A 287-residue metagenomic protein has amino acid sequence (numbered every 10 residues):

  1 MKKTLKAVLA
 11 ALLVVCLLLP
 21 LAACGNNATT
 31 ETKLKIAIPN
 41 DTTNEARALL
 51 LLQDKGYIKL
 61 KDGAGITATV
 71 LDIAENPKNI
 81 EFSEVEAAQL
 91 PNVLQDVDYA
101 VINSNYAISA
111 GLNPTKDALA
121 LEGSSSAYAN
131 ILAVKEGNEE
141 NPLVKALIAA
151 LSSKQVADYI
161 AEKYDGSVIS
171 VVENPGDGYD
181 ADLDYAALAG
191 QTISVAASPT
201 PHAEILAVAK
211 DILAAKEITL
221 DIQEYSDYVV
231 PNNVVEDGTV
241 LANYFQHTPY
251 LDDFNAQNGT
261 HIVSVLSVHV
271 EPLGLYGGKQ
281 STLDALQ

Functional and structural regions predicted by a protein language model:
L19-A23: C-terminal motif of bacterial Sec signal peptides marking the signal peptidase cleavage site
T32-A37, L188-T200, I218-E224: Short, well-ordered beta-strand elements
A46-I58, D62-L71, P199-E224, V230: Short, polar/charged alpha-helical segment
A46-L49, Q53, L143, L151-E173: Periplasmic-binding protein-like
A64-N92, I222-N233: Short helix-initiation/N-cap motifs at beta->coil->alpha
E86-A87, Q95-D98, I102-I108, P199-T200 (+3 more regions): Beta->alpha turn/N-cap motifs
D96, S109-L121, D253-V265, Q280: Ligand-binding "clamshell"
Y128-A146, P272-A285: A bilobed periplasmic-binding-protein/Venus flytrap-type ligand-binding module shared by bacterial periplasmic
